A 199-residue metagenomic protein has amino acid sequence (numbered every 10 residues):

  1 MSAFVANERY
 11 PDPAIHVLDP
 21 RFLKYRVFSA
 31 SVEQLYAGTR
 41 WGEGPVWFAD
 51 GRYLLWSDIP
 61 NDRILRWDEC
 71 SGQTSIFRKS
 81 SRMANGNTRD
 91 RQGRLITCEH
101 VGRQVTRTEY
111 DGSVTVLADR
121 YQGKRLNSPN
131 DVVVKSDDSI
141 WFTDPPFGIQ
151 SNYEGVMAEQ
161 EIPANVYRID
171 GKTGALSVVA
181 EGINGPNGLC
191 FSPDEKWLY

Functional and structural regions predicted by a protein language model:
M1-Y199: Sequence-structural signature of mature extracellular/luminal beta-sheet repeat domains, prominently beta-propellers
